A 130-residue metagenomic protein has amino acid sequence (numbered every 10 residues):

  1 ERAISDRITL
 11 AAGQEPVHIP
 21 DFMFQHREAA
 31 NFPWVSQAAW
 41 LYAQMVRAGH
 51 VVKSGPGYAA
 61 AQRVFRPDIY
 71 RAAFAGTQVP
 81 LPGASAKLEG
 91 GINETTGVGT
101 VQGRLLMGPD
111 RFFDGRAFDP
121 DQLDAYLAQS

Functional and structural regions predicted by a protein language model:
E1-R66: Secondary-structure end/capping motifs
Y42-S130: Conserved C-terminal helix/tail region of periplasmic/extracytoplasmic solute-binding proteins
